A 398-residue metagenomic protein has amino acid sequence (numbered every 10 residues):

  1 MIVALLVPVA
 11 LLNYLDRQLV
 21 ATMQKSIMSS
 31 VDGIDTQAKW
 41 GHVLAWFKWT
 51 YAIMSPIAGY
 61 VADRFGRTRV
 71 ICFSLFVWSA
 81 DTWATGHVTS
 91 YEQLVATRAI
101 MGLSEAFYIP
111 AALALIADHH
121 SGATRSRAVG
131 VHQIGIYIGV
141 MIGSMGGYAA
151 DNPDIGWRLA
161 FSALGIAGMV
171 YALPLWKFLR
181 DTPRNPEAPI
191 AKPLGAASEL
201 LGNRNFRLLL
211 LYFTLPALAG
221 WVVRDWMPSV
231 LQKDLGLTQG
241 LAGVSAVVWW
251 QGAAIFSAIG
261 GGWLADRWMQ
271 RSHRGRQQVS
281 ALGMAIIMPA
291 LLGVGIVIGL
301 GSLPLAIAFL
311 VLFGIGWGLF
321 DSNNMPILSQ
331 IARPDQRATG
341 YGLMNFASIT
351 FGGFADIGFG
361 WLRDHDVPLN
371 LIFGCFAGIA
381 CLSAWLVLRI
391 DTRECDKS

Functional and structural regions predicted by a protein language model:
Q18, K48-P56, V140-M141, Q251-I259 (+2 more regions): Residue-level signature of mid-helix packing/kink "hotspots" within the transmembrane helices of 12-pass Major
V20-A21, R204-I259, D321, M325: Extracytoplasmic gate region of multi-pass secondary transporters
M23-I53: Extracellular/periplasmic helix-loop-helix junction of adjacent transmembrane segments in MFS-like secondary
I53-T89: Conserved MFS/SLC helix-loop-helix module at the cytosolic interface between two early adjacent transmembrane helices
G66, H87-Q93, S121, V297-L300: Helix-breaking motifs and short loop linkers at transmembrane-helix boundaries and internal kinks in secondary membrane
T97-I136: Cytoplasmic helix-loop-helix junction between adjacent transmembrane helices in 12-TM secondary transporters
H132-K177: Helix-loop-helix hairpin linking two adjacent transmembrane segments in secondary transporters
T182-L210, D234: Juxtamembrane intracellular "pre-TM" segments in multi-pass secondary transporters
